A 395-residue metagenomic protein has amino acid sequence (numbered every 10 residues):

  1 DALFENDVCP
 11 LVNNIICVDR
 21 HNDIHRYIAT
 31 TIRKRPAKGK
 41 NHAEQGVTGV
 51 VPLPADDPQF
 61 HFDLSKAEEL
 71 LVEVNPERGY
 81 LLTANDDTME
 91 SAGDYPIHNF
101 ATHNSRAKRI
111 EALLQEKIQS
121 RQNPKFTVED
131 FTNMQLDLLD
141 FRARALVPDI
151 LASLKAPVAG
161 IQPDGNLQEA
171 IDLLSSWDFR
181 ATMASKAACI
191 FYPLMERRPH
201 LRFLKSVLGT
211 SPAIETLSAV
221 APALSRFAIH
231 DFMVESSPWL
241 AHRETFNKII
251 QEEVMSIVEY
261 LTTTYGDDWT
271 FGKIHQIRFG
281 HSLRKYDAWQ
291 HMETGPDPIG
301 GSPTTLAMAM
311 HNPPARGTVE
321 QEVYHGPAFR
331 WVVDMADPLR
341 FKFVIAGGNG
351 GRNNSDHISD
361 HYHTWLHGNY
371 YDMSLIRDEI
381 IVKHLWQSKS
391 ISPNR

Functional and structural regions predicted by a protein language model:
D1-N14, R20-H21, Y95-A152: Proteins synthesized as precursors that undergo proteolytic processing into mature forms
A2-N6, V12-I15, A67-L71, H98-N99 (+4 more regions): Generic recognition of flexible, low-complexity loop/linker segments
P10-K117, R180, M195-P199, I214: Hydrophobic alpha-helical segments
R20-H25, I32-A37, H42-T48, L81 (+1 more regions): Acidic, low-complexity N-terminal propeptides/linkers enriched in Ser/Thr/Asp/Gly that mediate export, maturation
